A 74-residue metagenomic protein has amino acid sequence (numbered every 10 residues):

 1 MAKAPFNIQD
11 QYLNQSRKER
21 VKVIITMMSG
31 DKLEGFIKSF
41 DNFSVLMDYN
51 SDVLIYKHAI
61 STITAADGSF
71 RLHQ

Functional and structural regions predicted by a protein language model:
M1-E34, K38, N42, L46-Q74: Short glycine-rich, low-complexity segments
